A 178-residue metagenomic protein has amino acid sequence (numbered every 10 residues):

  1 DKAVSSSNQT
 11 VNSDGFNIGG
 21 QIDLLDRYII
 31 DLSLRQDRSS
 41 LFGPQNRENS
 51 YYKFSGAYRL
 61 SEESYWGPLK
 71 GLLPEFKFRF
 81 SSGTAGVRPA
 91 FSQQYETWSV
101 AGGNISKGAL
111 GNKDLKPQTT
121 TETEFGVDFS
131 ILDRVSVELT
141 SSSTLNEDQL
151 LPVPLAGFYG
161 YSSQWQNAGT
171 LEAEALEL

Functional and structural regions predicted by a protein language model:
D1-L178: Extracellular/periplasmic, surface-exposed regions of secreted and cell-surface proteins
